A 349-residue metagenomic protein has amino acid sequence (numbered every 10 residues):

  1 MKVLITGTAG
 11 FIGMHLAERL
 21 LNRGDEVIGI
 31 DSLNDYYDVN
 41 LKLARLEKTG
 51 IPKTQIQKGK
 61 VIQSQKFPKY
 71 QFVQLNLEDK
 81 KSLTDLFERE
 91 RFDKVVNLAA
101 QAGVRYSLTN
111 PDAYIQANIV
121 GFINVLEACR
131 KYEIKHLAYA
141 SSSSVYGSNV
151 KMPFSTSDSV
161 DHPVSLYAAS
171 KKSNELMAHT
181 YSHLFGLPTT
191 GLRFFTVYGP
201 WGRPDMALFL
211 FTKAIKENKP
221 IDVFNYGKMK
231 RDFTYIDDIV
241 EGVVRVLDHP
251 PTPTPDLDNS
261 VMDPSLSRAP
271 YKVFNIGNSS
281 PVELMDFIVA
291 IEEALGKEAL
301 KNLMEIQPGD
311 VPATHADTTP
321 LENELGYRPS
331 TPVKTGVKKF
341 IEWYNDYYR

Functional and structural regions predicted by a protein language model:
M1-V197, Y347: N-terminal Rossmann-like NAD(P)+-binding domain of SDR-like oxidoreductases, especially those catalyzing
L16-R19, Y37, L75, I215-R349: C-terminal substrate-binding subdomain of Rossmann-fold SDR/epimerase-dehydratase oxidoreductases
T49, A178, F211, L321-E322: Structural element of the ATP-grasp superfamily
S173, M177, Y181, F211 (+2 more regions): Hydrophobic alpha-helix immediately C-terminal to the catalytic Tyr-X-X-X-Lys motif of short-chain
W201: Conserved GTPase G-domain signal focused on the G5
